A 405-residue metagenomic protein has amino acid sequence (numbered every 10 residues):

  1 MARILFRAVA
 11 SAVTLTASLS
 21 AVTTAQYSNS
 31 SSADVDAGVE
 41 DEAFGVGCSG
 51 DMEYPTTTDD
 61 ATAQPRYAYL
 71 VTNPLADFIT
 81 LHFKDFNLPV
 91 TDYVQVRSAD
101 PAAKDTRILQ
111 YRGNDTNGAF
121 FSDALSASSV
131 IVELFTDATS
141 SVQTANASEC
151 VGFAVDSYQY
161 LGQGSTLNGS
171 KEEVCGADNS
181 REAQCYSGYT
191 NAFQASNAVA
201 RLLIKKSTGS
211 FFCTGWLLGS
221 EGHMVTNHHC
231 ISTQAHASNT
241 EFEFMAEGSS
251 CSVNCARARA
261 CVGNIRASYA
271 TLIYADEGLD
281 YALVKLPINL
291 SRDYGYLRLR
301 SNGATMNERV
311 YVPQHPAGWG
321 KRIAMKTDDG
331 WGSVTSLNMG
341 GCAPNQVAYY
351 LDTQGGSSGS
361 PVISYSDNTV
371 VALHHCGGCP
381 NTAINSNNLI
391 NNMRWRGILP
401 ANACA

Functional and structural regions predicted by a protein language model:
M1-A25: Fungal secretory targeting signals
Q26-P74, A154, L161-K171, N179: A short aromatic-anchored loop/beta-hairpin motif
D77-N87: A short beta-strand element within beta-rich, extracytoplasmic domains of secreted/secretory-pathway proteins
N87-K104: Short, surface-exposed beta-strand/strand-loop-strand elements in extracellular ectodomains
A102-S129, D137-S141: Beta-sandwich interaction modules
L125-T139, T144-S210, L217-Q346, Y350 (+1 more regions): Serine endopeptidase catalytic core focused on the charge-relay Asp
G209-F212, Q354-S358: Short, small/polar residue-rich loop motifs at catalytic or cofactor-binding pockets
N227-S232, H315-A317, G355, A372-P380: Short beta->alpha transition motifs characteristic of CBS
